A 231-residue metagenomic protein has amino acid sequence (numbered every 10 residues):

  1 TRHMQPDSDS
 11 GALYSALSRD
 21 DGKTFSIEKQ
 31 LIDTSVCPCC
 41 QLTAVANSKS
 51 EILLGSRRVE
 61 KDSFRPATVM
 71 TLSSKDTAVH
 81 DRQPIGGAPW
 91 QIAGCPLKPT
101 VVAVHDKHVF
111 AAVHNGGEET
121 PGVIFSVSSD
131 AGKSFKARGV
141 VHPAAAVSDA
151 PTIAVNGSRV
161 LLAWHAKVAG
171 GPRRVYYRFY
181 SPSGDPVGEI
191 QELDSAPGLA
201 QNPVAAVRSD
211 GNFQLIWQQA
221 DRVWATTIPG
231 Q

Functional and structural regions predicted by a protein language model:
T1-Q231: Extracellular, repeat-based ectodomains that mediate carbohydrate processing or recognition
